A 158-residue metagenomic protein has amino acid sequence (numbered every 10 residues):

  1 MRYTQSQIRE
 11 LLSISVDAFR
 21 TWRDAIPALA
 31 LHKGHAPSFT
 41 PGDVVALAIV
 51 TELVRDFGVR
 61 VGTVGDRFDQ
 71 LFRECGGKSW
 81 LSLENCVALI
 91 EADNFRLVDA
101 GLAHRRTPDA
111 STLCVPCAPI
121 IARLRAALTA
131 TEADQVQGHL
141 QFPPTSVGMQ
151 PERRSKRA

Functional and structural regions predicted by a protein language model:
M1-R20: Polyanion-binding surface elements
R23: DNA major-groove recognition helix of helix-turn-helix
L31-S38: Short Lys/Arg-enriched helix C-cap and helix-to-coil transition segments that create basic nucleic-acid-contact patches
V44-C75: A short, Lys/Arg-enriched interface patch at domain edges and termini
D69-A158: Low-complexity intrinsically disordered segments
